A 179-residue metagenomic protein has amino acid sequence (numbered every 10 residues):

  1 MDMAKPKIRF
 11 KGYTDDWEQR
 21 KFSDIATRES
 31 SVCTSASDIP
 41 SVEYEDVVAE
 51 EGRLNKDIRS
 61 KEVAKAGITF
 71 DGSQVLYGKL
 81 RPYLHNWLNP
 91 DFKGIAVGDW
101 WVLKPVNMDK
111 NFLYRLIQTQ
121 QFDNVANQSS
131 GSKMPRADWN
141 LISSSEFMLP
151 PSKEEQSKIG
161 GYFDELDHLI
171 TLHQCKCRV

Functional and structural regions predicted by a protein language model:
M1-V179: Feature detects amphipathic, helix-rich regulatory segments
